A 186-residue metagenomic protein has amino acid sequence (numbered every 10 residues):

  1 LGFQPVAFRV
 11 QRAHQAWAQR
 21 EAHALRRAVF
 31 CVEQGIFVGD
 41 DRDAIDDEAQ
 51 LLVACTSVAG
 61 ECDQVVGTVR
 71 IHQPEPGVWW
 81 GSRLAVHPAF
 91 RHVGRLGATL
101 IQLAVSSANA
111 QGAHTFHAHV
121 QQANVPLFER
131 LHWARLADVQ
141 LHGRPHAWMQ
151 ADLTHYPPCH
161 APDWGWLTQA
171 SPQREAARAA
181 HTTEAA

Functional and structural regions predicted by a protein language model:
L1-A7, N109-A110, Q122-A186: Terminal substrate-recognition subdomain of acyl/acetyltransferases
L1-L51, C55-Q64, P162-A185: Short amphipathic alpha-helix that is part of the acyltransferase structural core
W17, P76, Q122-P126: Short alpha-helical
D46-E48, G77, H142-H146: Short acidic/glycine-enriched loop/turn segments that link adjacent beta-strands
A49, Q111-A113: Short, high-confidence coil segments that cap the C-terminus of an alpha-helix and link into the following beta-strand
V53, E61-Q73, G77-A85: Conserved beta-strand in the GNAT
G81, F116-V120: Conserved hydrophobic beta-strand within the GNAT/NAT acetyltransferase core sheet that lines the active-site cleft
V86, H92-S106: Conserved acetyl-CoA-binding loop-helix of GNAT-fold acetyltransferases
